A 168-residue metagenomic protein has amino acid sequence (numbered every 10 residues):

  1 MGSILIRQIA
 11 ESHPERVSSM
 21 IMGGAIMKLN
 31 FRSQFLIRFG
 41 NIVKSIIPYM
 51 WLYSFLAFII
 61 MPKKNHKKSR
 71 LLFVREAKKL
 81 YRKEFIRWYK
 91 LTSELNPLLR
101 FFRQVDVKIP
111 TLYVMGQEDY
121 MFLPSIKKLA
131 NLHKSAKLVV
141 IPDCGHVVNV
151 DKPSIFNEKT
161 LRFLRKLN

Functional and structural regions predicted by a protein language model:
G2, I6: Gly/Ala-rich beta-loop-alpha elbow adjacent to hydrolase catalytic centers
R7-S12, R16-I47: Flexible "cap/lid" loop of the alpha/beta hydrolase fold
A25, G116-Q117, D143: Cofactor-binding loop segments of dinucleotide-utilizing enzymes, especially the Rossmann-like FAD- and NAD(P)+-binding
F31-S33, M50-V105: Conserved alpha/beta-hydrolase catalytic His-Asp/Glu region
Q104-K108, N131-H133: Short, conserved loop/helix-junction motifs that constitute active-site signature segments in enzyme catalytic cores
V107, Y113-M115: Short beta-strand/loop motif that positions the catalytic acidic residue of the alpha/beta-hydrolase fold
Y120-S125: Conserved alpha/beta-hydrolase "acid-adjacent" motif
K134-N168: Catalytic active-site module of serine/aspartate enzymes centered on a nucleophile-bearing elbow/loop
